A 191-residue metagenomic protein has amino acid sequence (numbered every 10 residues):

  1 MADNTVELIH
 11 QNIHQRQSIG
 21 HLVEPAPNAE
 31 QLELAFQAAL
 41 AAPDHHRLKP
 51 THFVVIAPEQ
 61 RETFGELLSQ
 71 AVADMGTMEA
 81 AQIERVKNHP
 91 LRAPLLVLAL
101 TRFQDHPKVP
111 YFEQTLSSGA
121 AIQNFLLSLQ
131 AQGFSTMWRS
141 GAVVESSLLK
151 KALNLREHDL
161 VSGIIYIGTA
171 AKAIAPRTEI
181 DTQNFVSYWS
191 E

Functional and structural regions predicted by a protein language model:
M1-R92, E191: N-terminal amphipathic, basic helical "cap/leader" segment at the start of enzyme domains
D3-N12, V161-E191: C-terminal helix-cap and adjacent tail motif
A39, V97, F103-K151: Small-aliphatic-rich amphipathic alpha-helix that forms the alpha element of a beta-alpha
P58-T63, Q70, F103-D105, S147 (+1 more regions): Short, charged/polar surface micro-motifs in flexible loops or helix N-caps
H89-T101: Ordered, amphipathic secondary-structure segments that act as subunit-interaction surfaces in large macromolecular
L149-L160: Short, electropositive alpha-helical surface patch
